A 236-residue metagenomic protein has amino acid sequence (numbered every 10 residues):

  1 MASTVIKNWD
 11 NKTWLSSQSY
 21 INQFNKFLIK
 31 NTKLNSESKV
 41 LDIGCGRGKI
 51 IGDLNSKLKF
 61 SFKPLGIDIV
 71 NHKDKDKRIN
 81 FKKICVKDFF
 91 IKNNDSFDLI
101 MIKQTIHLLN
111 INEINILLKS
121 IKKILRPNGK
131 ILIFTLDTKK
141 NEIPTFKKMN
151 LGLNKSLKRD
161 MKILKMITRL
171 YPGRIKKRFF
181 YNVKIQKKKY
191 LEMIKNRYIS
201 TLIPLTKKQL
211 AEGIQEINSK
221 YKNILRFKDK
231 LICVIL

Functional and structural regions predicted by a protein language model:
M1-L34, K49, D53: Conserved class I S-adenosyl-L-methionine
L41, G46-F89: Class I SAM-dependent methyltransferase SAM/SAH-binding core
M101: A conserved beta-strand element that flanks and buttresses the S-adenosyl-L-methionine
Q104-L108: Short catalytic micro-motifs in class I SAM-dependent methyltransferases
N115-P127: A short glycine-rich, Lys/Arg-flanked "PGG" loop and its adjoining helix->strand segment in the class I
L132-K158: Conserved class I S-adenosyl-L-methionine
L157-Y171: Short alpha-helix
I175-L236: Conserved Class I S-adenosyl-L-methionine
